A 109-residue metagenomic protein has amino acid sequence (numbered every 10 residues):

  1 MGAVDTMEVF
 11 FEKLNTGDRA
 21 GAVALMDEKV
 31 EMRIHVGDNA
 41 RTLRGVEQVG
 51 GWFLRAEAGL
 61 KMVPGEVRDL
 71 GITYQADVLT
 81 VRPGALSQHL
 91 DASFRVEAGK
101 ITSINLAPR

Functional and structural regions predicted by a protein language model:
M1-R109: C-terminal and inter-domain tail/linker signature
